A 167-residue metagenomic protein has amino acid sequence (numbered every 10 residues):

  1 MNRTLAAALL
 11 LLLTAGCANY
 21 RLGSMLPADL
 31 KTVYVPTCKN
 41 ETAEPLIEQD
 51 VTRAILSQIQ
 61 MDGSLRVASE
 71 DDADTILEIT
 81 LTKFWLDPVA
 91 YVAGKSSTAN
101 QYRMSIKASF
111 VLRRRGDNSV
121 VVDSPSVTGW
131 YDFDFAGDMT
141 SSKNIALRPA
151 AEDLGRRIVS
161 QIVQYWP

Functional and structural regions predicted by a protein language model:
M1-C17: Sec-dependent bacterial lipoprotein signal peptides
A8, C38-K39, I47-A54, L77-W85 (+1 more regions): N-terminal start-of-chain detector that recognizes signal peptides and the immediate post-cleavage beginning
G16-S57, M61-A73, G116, S160-P167: A structural "domain/chain start" motif
R21, M61-R66, D72, I76-V121 (+1 more regions): Surface-exposed short loop/turn segments
A43, I47, N100, S142 (+2 more regions): Conserved acidic
K143-P167: Compositionally biased, intrinsically disordered linkers/stalks adjacent to structured regions
